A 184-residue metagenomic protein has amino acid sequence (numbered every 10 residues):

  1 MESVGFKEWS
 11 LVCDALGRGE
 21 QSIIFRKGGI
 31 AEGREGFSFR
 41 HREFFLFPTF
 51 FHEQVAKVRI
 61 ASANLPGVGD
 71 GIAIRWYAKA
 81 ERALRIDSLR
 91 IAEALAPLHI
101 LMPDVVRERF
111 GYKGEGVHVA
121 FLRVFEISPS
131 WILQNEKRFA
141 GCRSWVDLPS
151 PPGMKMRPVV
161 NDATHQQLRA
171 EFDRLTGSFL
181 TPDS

Functional and structural regions predicted by a protein language model:
E2-S184: Structured alpha/beta reader/binder surfaces that contact nucleic acids or chromatin modification marks
